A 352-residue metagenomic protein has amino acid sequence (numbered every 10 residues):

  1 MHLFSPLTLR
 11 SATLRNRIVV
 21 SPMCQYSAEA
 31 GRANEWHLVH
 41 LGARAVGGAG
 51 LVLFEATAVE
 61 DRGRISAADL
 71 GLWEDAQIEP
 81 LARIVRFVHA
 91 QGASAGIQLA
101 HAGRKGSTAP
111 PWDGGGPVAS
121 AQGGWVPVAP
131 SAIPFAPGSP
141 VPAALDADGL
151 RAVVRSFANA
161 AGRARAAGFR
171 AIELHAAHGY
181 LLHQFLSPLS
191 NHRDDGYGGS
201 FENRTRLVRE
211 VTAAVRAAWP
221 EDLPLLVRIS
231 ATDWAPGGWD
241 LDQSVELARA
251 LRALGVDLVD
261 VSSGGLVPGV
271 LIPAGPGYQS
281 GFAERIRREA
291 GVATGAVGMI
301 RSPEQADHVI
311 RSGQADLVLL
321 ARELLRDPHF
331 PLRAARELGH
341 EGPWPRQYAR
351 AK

Functional and structural regions predicted by a protein language model:
M1-K352: Flavin-dependent oxidoreductase catalytic cores
